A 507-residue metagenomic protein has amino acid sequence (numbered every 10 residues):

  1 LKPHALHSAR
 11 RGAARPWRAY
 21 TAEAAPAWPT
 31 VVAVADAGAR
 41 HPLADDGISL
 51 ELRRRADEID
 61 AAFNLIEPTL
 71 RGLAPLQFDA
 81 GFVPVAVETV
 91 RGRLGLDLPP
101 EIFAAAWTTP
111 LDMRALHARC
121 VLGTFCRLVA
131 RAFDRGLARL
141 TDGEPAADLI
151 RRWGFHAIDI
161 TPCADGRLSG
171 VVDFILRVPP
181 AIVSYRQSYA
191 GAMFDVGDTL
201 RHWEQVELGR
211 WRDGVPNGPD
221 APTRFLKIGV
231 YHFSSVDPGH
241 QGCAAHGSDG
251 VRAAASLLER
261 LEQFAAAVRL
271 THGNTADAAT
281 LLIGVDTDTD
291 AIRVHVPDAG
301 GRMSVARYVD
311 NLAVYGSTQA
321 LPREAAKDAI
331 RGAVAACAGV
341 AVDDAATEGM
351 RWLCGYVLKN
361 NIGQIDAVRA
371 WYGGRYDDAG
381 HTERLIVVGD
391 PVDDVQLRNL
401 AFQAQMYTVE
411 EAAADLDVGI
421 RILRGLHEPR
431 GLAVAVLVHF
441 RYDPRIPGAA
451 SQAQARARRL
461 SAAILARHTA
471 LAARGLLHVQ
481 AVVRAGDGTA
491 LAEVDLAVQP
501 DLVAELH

Functional and structural regions predicted by a protein language model:
L1: Anion-recognition interface
H4-A157, D165, A181, G191-F225 (+1 more regions): Divalent-metal-activated hydrolytic enzyme cores
I160: Divalent metal-coordination and catalytic microenvironments
L168-G170: Short N-terminal binding/cap micro-motifs at the start of the first secondary-structure element
V172-F174: Short amphipathic alpha-helical segments
L176-Y185: Short helix-loop-beta junction
I228-G229: Conserved C-terminal guanine-recognition region of P-loop GTPase G domains, centered on the G4
